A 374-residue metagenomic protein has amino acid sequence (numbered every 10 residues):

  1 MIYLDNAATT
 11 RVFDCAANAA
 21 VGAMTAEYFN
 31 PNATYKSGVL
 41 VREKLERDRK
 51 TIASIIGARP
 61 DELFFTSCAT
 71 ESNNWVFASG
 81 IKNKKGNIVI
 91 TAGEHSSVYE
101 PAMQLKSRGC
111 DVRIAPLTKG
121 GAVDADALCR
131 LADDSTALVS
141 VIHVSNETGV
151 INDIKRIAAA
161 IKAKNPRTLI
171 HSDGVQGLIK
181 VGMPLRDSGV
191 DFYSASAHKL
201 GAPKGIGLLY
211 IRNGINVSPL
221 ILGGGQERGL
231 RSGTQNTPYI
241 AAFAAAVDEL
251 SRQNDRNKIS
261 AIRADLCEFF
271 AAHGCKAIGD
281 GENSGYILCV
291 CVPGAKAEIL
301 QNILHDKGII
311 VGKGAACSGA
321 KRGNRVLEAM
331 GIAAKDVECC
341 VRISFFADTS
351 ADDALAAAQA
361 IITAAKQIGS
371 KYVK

Functional and structural regions predicted by a protein language model:
M1-K374: Pyridoxal 5′-phosphate
